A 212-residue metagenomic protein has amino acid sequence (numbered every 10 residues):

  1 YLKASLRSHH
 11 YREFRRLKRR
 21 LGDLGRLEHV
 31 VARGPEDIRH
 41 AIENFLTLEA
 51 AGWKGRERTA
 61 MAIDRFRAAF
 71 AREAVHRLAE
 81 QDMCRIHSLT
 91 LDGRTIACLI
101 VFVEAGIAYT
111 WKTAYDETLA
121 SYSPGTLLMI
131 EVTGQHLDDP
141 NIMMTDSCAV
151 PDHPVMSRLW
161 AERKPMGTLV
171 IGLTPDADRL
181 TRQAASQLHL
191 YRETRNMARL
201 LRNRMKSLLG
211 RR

Functional and structural regions predicted by a protein language model:
Y1-S121, R211-R212: A conserved beta-strand-loop-helix scaffold within acyl/acetyltransferase catalytic domains
R33, A114, T133, P151 (+1 more regions): A broadly conserved detector of short glycine/acidic/proline-rich loop/turn motifs that flank catalytic sites and bind
F66, Y109-T110, S123, I142 (+2 more regions): Alpha-helix boundary/interfacial micro-motifs
E73-H76, E131-D138: Short glycine/serine- and small hydrophobic-enriched flexible loop segments
S121-G134: Conserved acetyl-CoA-binding loop-helix of GNAT-fold acetyltransferases
L137-G210: Active-site/acyl-donor-binding loops of N-acyltransferases
